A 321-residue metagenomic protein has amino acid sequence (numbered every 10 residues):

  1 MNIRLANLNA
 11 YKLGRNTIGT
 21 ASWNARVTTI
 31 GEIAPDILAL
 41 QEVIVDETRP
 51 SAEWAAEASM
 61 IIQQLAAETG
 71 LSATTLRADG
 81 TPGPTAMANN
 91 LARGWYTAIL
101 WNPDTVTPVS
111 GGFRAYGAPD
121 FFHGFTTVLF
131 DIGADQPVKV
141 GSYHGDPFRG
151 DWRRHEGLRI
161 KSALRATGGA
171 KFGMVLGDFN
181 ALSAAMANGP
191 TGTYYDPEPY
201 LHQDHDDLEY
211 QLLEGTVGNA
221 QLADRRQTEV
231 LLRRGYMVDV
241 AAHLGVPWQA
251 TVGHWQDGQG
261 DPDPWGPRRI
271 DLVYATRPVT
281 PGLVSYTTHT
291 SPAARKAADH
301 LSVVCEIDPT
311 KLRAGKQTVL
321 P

Functional and structural regions predicted by a protein language model:
L5-A10, T29-W54, V128, V140-Y143 (+4 more regions): Active-site beta-strand/loop signature of hydrolases that rely on acidic residues for catalysis
L5-S22, R149: Acidic/histidine-rich helix-loop elements that form or flank divalent-metal/phosphate-binding sites at the catalytic
K12-R15, F113-G117, S142-R153, L213-T216: Surface-exposed cleft-lining segments at the edges of enzyme active sites
L13-R15, V45-R49, P82-P84, G94 (+2 more regions): Active-site environment of divalent metal-dependent phosphoester hydrolases
I44-P137: Structured beta-strand-rich core segments of catalytic domains in phosphoester-bond hydrolases
N89-V109, D131, V230-R234, D261-G282 (+1 more regions): Conserved beta strand-loop-helix elements of the APE1-like EEP
L158-G266, T318: Metal-dependent phosphoesterases centered on the DNase I-like endonuclease/exonuclease/phosphatase
H289, A293, A298-P321: Surface polyanion/phosphate-binding segment centered on an Asp-His-Pro turn
